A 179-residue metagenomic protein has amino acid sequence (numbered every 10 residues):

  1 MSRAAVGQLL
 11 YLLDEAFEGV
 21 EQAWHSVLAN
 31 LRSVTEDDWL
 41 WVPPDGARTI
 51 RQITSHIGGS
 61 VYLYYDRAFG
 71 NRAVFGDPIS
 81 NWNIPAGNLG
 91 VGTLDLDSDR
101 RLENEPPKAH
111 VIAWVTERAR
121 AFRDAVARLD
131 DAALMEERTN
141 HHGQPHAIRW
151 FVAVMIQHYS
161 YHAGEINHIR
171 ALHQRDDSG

Functional and structural regions predicted by a protein language model:
M1-A4, P107: Alpha-helix capping and helix-coil boundary motifs
R3-V6, L10-L31, E36-D95, E137-G179: Short, contiguous alpha-helical
N88-E136, W150-M155: Acidic/histidine-rich alpha-helical segments that form the ligand environment of transition-metal centers
